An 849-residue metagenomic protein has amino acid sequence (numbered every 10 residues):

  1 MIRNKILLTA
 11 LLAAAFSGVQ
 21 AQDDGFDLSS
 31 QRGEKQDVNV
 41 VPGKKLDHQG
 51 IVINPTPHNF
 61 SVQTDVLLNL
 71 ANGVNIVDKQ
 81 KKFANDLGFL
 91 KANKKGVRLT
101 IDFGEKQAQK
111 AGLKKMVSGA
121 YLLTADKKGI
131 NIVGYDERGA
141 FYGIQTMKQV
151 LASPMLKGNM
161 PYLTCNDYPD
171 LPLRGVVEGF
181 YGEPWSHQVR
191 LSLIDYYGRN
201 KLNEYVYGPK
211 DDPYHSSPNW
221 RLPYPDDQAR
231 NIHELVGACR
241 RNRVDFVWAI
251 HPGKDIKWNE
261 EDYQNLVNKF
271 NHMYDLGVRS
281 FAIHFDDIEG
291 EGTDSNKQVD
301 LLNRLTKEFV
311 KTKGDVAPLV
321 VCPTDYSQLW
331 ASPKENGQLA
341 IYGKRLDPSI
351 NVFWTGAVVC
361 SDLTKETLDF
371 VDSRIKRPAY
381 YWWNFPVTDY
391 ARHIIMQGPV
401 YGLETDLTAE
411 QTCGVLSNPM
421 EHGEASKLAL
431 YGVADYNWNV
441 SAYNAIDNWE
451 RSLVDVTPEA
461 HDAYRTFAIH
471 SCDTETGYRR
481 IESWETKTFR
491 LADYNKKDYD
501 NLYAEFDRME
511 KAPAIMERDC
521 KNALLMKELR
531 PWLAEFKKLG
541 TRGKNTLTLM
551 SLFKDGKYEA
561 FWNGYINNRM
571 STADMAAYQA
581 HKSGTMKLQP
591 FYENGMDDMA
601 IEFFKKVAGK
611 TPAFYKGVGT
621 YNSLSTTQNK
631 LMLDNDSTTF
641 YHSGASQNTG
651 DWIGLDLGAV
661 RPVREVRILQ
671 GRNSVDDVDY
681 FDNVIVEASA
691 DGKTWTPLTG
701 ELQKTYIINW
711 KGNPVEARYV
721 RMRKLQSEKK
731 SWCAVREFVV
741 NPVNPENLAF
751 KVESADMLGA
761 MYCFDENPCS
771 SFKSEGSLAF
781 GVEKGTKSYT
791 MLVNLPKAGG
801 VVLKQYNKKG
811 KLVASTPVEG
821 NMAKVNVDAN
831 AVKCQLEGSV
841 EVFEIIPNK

Functional and structural regions predicted by a protein language model:
M1-L28: Bacterial Sec-dependent N-terminal signal peptides
Q22-K127, L156-C165: Acidic, contiguous N-terminal accessory segments
L28-E34, N444-Y615: C-terminal functional modules
N75, K82, K110, K115-S118 (+3 more regions): Feature activates predominantly on carbohydrate-active enzymes
D136, A152-M155, I288-E450: Catalytic-core regions of glycoside hydrolase
K605-V663, L669-N683, G700-E701, P714 (+6 more regions): Disordered, acidic Ser/Thr/Pro-rich linker "stalks" and the adjacent N-terminal cap of the next globular domain
A688-S689, Y806: Conserved Ser/Thr-centered positions that define the repeating blades of beta-propeller domains
R723-K730, Q835-E841: Short beta-strand-plus-loop segments that form exposed binding edges in beta-rich domains
